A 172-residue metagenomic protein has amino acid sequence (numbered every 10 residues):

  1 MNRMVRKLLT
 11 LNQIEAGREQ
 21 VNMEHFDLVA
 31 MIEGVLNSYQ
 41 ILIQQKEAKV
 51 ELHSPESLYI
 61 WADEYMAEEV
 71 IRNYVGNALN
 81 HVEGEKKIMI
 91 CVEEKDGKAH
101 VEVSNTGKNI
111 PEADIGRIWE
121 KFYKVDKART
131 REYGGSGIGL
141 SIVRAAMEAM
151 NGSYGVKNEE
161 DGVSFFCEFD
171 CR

Functional and structural regions predicted by a protein language model:
N22-D27, Q44, K49-Y59: Conserved catalytic submotifs in the C-terminal HATPase_c
A67-I71: A residue-level detector for a conserved hydrophobic packing site within the catalytic ATP-binding domain
A78-L79: Short helix-loop "hinge" at the ATP-lid/N-box region of the Bergerat-fold HATPase_c
E85-G97: Short beta-strand/loop element within the Bergerat-fold HATPase_c
I110-K124: Short conserved segment of the HATPase_c
N151-G152: Conserved glycine-rich
